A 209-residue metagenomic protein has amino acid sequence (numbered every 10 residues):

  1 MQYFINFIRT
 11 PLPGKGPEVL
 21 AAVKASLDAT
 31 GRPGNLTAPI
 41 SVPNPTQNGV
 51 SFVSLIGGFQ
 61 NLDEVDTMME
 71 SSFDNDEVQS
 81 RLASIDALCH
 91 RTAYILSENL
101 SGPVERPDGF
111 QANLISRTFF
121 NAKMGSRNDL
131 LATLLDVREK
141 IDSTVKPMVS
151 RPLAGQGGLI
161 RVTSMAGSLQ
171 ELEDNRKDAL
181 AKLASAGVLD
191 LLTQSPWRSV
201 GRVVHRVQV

Functional and structural regions predicted by a protein language model:
M1-V209: Short S/T/G/P-rich N-terminal loop/turn motif that feeds into the first structured element of a domain
